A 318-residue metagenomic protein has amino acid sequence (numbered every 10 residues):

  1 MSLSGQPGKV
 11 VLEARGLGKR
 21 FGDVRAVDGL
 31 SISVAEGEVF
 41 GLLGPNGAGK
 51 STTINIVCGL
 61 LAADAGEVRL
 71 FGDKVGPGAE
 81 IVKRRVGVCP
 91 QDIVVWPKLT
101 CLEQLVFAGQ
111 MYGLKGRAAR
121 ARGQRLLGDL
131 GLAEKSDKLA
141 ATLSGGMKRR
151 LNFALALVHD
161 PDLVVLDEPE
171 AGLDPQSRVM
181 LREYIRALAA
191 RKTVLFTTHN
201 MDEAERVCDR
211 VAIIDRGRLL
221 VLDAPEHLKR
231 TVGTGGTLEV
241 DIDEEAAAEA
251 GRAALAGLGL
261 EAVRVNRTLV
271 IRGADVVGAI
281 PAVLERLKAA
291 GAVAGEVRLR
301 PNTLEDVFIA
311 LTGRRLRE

Functional and structural regions predicted by a protein language model:
M1-G18, R314-E318: ABC-family P-loop ATPase nucleotide-binding domain
L3-S4, V277-E318: C-terminal coupling/interaction segments
K9-L12, K19-D215, V221: ABC transporter nucleotide-binding domains
L17, L30, G295-V297: Generic beta-strand hydrophobic packing signal
E36, E134, I242-E244, D275 (+1 more regions): Non-catalytic surface loops within mature trypsin-like serine protease
K83, L127, K229, F308-I309: Conserved protein kinase catalytic domain
V179, G259-V263, V293-R298: A short linear hydrophobic-aromatic micro-motif
R182-A274: ABC transporter nucleotide-binding domain
